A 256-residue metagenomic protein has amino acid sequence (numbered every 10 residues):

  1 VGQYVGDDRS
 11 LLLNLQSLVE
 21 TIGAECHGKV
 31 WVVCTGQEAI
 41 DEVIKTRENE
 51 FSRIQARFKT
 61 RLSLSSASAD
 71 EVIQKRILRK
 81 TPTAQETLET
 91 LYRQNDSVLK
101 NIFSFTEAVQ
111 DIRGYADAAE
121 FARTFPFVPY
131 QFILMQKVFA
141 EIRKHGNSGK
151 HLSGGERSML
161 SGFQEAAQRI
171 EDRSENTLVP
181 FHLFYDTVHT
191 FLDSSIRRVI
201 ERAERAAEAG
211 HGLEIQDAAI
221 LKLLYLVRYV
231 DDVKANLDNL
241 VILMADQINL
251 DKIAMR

Functional and structural regions predicted by a protein language model:
G2-Q3, K29-V33, F58-L62, T124 (+2 more regions): Beta-sheet entry/capping signal
L11, T87-L88, V98-A219, L226-N239 (+1 more regions): C-terminal helical "lid" subdomain and adjoining coupling/linker elements of P-loop NTPases
L11-I112: The catalytic "switch" region of P-loop NTPases
H27, I44, N249-M255: Flexible phosphate/Mg2+-sensing switch loops adjacent to catalytic phosphate-binding sites
C34-Q37, R228, M244: Active-site proximal loops enriched in glycine and acidic residues that flank catalytic Cys/His/Asp and coordinate
E42, N239-I242: Flexible coil/loop and intrinsically disordered segments
